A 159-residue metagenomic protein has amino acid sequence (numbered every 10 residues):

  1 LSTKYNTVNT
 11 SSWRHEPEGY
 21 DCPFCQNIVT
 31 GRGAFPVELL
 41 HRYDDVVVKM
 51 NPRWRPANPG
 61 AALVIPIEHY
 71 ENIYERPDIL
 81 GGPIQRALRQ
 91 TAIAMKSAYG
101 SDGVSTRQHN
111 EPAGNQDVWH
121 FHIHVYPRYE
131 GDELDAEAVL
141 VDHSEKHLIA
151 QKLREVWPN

Functional and structural regions predicted by a protein language model:
L1-N159: HIT superfamily nucleotide-processing domains
